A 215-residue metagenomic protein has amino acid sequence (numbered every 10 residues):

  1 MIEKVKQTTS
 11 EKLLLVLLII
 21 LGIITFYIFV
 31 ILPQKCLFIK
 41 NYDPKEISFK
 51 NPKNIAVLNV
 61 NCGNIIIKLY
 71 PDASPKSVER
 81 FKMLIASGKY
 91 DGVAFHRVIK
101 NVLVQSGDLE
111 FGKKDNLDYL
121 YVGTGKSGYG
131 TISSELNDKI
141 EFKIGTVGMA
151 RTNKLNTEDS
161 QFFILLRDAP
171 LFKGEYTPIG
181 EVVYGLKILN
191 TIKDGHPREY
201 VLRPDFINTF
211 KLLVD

Functional and structural regions predicted by a protein language model:
M1-D215: Cyclophilin-like peptidyl-prolyl cis-trans isomerases
